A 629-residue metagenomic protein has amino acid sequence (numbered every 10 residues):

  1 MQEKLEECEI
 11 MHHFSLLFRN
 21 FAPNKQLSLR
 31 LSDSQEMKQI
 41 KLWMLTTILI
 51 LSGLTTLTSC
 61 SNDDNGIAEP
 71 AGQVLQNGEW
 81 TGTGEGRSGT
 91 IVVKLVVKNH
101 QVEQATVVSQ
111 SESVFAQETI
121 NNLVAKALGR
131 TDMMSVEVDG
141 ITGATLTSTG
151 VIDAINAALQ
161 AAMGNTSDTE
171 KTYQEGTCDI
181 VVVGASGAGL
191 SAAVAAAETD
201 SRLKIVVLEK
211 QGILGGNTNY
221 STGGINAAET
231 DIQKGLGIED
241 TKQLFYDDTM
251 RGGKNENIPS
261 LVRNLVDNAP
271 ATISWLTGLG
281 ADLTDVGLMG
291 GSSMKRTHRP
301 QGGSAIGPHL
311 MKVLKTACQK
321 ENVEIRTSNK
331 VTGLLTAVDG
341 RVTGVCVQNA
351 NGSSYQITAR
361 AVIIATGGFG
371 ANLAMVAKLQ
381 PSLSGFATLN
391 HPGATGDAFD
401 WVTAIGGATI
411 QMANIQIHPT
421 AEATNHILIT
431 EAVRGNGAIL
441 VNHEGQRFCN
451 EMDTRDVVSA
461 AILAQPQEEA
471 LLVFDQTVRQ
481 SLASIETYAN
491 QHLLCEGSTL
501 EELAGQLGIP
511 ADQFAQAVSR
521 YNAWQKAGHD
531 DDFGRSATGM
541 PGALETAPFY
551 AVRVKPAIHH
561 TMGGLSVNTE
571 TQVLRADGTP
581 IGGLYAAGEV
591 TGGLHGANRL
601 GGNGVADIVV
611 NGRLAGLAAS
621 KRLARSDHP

Functional and structural regions predicted by a protein language model:
T56-S59: C-terminal motif of bacterial Sec signal peptides marking the signal peptidase cleavage site
G72-T169: Active-site- and interface-proximal helix/loop "cap" or "latch" segments in soluble metabolic and energy-transducing
K171-A188, V206: Beta1/beta-strand and adjacent pyrophosphate-binding region of the FAD-binding site in flavoprotein oxidoreductases
E175, K204, K210-E324, S328-K330 (+4 more regions): Conserved N-terminal/central alpha/beta ligand/cofactor-binding core
T327-R341: A conserved short coil-to-beta-strand element within the FAD-binding core of flavoproteins
G333, Q513-N598: A glycine-rich dinucleotide-binding beta-alpha-beta segment and adjacent secondary-structure elements that constitute
A350-S353, I357-A421, N611-L614: Glycine-rich loop(s) and the adjacent beta-strand/alpha-helix scaffold that form part
F399-Q513: An anion/pyrophosphate-binding glycine-rich loop and adjacent beta-alpha core in soluble alpha-beta enzymes
